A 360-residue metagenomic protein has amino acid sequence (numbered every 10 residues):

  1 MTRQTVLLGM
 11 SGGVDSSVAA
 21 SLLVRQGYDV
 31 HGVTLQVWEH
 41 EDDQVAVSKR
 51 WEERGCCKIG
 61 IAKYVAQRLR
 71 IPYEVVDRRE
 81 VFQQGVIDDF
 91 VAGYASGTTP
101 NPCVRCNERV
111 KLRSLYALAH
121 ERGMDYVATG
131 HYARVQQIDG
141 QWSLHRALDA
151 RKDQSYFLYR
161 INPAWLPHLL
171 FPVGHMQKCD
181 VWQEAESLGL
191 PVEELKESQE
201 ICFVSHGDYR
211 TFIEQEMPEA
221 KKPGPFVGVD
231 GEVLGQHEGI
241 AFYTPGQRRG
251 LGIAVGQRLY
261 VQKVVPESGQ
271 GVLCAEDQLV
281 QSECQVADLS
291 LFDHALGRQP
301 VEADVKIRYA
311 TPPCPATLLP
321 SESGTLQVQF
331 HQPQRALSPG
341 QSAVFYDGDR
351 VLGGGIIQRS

Functional and structural regions predicted by a protein language model:
M1-Y159, L170, D180, E186 (+1 more regions): ATP-dependent adenylation/nucleotidyltransferase module used to activate substrates
A128-Q136, G140-S360: AMP-forming adenylation/ATP pyrophosphatase catalytic core
